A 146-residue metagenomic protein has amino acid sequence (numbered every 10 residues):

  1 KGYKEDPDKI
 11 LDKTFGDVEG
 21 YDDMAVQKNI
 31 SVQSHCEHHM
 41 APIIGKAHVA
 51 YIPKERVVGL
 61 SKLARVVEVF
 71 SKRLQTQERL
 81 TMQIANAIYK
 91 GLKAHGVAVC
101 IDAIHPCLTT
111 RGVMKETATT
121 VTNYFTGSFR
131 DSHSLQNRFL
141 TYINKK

Functional and structural regions predicted by a protein language model:
K1-K146: A domain-level signal for the structural core that forms small-molecule/cofactor-binding pockets and catalytic centers
